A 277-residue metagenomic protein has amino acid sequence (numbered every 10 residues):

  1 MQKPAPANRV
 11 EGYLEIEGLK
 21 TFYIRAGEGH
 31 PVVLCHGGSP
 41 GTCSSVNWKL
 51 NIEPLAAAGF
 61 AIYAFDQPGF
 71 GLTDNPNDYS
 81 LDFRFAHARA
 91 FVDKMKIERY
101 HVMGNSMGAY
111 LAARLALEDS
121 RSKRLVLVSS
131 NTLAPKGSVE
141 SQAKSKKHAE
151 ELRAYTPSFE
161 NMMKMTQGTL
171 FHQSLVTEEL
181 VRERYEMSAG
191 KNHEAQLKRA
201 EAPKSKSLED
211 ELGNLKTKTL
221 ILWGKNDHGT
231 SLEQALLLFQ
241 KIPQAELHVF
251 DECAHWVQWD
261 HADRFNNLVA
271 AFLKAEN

Functional and structural regions predicted by a protein language model:
L19-L72: Conserved HGGG/HGGXW glycine-rich cap/lid loop of the alpha/beta-hydrolase fold
A57, A64-M103, N267: Active-site loop/oxyanion-hole signature of alpha/beta-hydrolase fold enzymes
Y110-L117, L125-P157: Flexible "cap/lid" loop of the alpha/beta hydrolase fold
K136, S141-Q142, T156-N214: Conserved alpha/beta-hydrolase catalytic His-Asp/Glu region
L215, I221-W223: Short beta-strand/loop motif that positions the catalytic acidic residue of the alpha/beta-hydrolase fold
T217, S231-Q240: Short alpha-helix in the alpha/beta-hydrolase fold that links the catalytic acid
N226-T230: Acidic catalytic loop of the alpha/beta-hydrolase fold
A245-N277: Catalytic active-site module of serine/aspartate enzymes centered on a nucleophile-bearing elbow/loop
